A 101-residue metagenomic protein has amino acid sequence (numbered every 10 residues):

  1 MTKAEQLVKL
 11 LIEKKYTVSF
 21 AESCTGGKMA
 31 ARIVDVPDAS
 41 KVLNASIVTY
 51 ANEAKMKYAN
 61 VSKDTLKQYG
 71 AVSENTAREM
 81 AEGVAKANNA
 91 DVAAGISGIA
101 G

Functional and structural regions predicted by a protein language model:
M1-G101: Short alpha-helical segments enriched in small residues
